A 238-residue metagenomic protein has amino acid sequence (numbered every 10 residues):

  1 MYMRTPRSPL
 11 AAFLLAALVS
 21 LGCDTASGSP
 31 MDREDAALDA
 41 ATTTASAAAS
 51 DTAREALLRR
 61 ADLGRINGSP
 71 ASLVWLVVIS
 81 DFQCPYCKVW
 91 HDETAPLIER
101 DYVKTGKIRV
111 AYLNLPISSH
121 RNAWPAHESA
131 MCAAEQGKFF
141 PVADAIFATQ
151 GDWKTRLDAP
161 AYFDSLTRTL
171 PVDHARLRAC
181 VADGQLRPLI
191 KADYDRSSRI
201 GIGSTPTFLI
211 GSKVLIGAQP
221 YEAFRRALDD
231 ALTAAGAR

Functional and structural regions predicted by a protein language model:
Y2, C23-D39, A95, D164-R238: C-terminal cap of thioredoxin/glutaredoxin-like
Y2-A56: N-terminal targeting signals for export/organelle localization
L57-V74, Y102: A short beta-strand-turn-helix
R65-N67, W153, L215: Short clusters of hydrophobic/aromatic residues that line enzyme substrate/ligand-binding pockets
S69, V78, G217: Conserved strand-loop elements at the edges of beta-sheets that form or border functional pockets
S72, V77-R168, G203, A234-R238: Structural alpha/beta surface segment adjacent to cysteine/selenocysteine redox centers across thiol/disulfide enzymes
